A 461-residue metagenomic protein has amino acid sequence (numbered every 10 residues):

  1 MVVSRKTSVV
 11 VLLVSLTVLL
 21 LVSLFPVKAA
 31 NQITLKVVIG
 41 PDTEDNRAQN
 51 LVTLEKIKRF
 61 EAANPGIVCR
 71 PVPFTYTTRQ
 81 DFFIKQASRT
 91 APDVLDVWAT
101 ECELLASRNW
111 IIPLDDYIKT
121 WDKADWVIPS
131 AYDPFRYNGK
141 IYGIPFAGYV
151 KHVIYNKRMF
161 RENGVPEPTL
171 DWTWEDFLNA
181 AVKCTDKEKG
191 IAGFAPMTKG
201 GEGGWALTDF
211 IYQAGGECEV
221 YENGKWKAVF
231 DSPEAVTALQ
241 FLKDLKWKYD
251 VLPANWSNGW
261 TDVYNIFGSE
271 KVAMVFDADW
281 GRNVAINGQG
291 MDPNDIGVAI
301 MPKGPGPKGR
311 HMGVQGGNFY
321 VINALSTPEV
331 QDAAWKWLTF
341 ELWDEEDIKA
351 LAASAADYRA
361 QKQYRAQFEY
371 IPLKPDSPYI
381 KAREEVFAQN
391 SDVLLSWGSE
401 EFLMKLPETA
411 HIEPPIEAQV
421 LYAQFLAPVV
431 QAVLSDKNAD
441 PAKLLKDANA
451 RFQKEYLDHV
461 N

Functional and structural regions predicted by a protein language model:
V2-L16, V22-W110, K119-W126, E167 (+7 more regions): Conserved N-terminal structural module of periplasmic/extracytoplasmic solute-binding proteins
P73-F82, W172-L178, A254-G268: Short helix-initiation/N-cap motifs at beta->coil->alpha
T75, W98-H152, L178, A206 (+2 more regions): Hinge/lid segment of periplasmic solute-binding proteins
I84-K85, P92-D93, D122-M159, A192 (+2 more regions): A structural signal for short loop-to-beta-strand junctions that line the ligand-binding cleft of periplasmic/secreted
D115-V127, L170, G193-T198, G216-T237 (+3 more regions): Short, solvent-exposed loop/beta-turn-alpha elements that line the ligand-binding surface or hinge of extracytoplasmic
N138-F146, K151, E175-A228, V272: Extracytoplasmic/periplasmic solute-binding protein
N179-K183, N223-W256, G297-G304: Glycine-centered hinge/linker elements that transmit conformational signals in sensory and ligand-binding systems
G281-D292, G306-Q424: C-terminal lobe and pocket-closing loops of periplasmic/extracytoplasmic Venus-flytrap solute-binding proteins
